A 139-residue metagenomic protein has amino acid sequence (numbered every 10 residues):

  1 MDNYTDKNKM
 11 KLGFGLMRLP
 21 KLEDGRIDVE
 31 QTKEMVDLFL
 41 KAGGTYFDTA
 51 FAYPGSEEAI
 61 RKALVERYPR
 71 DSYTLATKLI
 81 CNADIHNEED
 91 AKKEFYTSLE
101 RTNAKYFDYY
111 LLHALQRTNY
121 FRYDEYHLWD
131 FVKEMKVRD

Functional and structural regions predicted by a protein language model:
M1-Y73, F131, V137: N-terminal binding-site loop/beta-alpha segment at the start of enzyme catalytic domains that lines or forms
M17-E30, K78-D90, T118-R122: Active-site mouth loops of central-metabolism enzymes
L19, A52, C81, A104 (+1 more regions): Flexible cofactor-recognition loop at the NAD(P)H-binding site of Rossmann-like short-chain dehydrogenase/reductase
D37, H86-D139: Glycine/proline-rich, positively charged, aromatic-decorated active-site loop/lid region on the catalytic face
A42-D48, L79, Y106-Y110: Short C-terminal domain-edge/linker segments immediately following a structured domain
D71-D84, Y110-H113: A short, structured active-site edge motif that brings together acidic residues
